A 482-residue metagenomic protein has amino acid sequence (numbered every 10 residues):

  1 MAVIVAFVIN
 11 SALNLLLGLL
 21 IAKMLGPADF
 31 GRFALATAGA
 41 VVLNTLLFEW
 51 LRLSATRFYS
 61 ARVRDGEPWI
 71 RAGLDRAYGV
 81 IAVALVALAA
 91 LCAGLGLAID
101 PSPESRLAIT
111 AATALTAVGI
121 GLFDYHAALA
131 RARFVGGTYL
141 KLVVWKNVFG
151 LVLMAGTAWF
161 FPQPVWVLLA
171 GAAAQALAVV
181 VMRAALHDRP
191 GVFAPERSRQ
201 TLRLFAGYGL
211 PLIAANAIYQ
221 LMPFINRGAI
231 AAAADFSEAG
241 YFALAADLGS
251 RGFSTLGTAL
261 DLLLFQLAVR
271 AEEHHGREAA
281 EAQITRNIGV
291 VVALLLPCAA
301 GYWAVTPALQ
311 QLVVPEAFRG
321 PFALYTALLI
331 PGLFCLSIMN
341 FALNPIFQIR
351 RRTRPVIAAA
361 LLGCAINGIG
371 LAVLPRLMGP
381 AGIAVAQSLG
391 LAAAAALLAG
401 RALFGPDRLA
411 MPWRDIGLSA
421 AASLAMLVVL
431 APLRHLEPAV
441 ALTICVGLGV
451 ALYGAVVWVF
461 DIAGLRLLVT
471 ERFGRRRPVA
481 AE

Functional and structural regions predicted by a protein language model:
M1-N14, A36, T45-L97, T110 (+3 more regions): Membrane-water interface segments that mark the loop-to-transmembrane alpha-helix transition
M1-R52, A89-C92, T116, L151 (+4 more regions): Signature of the first transmembrane helix
F48-D65, R131-A132, A245, G249-I288 (+1 more regions): Helix-loop junctions and terminal segments of transmembrane helices in multi-pass membrane transport/translocation
G96-A112, Y302-F334, I338: Interfacial segments at transmembrane-helix termini and the short loops linking adjacent helices
L107-A114, L140-P190, Y208, A246 (+4 more regions): Hydrophobic alpha-helical transmembrane segments
G119-L142, P331-L362: Membrane-interface junctions at transmembrane-helix termini in multi-pass inner-membrane proteins
G137, P164-W166, V180-P223, L263-A282 (+2 more regions): Interhelical loop/hinge segments that connect adjacent transmembrane helices in multipass membrane
V428-E482: Membrane-proximal transmembrane or re-entrant/amphipathic helices at the cytosolic face
